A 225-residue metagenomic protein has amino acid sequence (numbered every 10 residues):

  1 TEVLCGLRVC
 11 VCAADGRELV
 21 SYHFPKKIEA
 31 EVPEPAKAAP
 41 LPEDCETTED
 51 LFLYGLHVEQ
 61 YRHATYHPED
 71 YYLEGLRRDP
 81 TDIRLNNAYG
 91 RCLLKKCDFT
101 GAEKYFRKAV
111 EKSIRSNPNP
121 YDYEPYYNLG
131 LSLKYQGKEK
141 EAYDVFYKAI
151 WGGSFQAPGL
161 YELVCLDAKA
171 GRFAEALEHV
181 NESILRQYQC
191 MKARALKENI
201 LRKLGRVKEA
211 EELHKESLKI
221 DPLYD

Functional and structural regions predicted by a protein language model:
T1-E46: Long, contiguous interaction/recruitment modules in multidomain scaffold/adaptor proteins
E49-D50, R84, E124, P158 (+2 more regions): Start-of-helix register in tetratricopeptide repeats
L56-H57, R91, L131, C165 (+1 more regions): Residue-level recognition of tetratricopeptide repeat
Y61-R62, K96, Q136, A170 (+1 more regions): Structural motif corresponding to the intra-repeat A-B loop/turn of tetratricopeptide repeats
